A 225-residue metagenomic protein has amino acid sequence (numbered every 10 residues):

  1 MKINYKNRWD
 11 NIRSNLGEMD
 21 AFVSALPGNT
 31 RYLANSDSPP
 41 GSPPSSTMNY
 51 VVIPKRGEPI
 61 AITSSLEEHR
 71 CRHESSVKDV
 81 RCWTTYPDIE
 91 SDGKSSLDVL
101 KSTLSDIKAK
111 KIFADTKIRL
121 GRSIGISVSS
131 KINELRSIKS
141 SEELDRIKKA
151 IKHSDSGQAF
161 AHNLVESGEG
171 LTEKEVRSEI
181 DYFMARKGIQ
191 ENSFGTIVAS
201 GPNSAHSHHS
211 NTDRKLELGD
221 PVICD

Functional and structural regions predicted by a protein language model:
M1, A161-T172: Conserved short loop/turn motifs at secondary-structure junctions
M1-G157: A composition/biophysics-driven feature that prefers long, compositionally simple stretches
I12, F160, V198-S200: Short beta-strand element of the conserved SAM-dependent methyltransferase core
G17, E166, E217: Short conserved AdoMet
T30-P43, I126-N133, I138, G170-D225: Short catalytic-site patches enriched in acidic/histidine residues that coordinate or position cofactors/metals
T85, N133, A159-E166, P202-N203: A broad detector of the eukaryotic-type serine/threonine protein kinase catalytic domain
K148-H162, E173-D181: Active-site pocket-lining segments that scaffold enzyme catalytic pockets across diverse folds
